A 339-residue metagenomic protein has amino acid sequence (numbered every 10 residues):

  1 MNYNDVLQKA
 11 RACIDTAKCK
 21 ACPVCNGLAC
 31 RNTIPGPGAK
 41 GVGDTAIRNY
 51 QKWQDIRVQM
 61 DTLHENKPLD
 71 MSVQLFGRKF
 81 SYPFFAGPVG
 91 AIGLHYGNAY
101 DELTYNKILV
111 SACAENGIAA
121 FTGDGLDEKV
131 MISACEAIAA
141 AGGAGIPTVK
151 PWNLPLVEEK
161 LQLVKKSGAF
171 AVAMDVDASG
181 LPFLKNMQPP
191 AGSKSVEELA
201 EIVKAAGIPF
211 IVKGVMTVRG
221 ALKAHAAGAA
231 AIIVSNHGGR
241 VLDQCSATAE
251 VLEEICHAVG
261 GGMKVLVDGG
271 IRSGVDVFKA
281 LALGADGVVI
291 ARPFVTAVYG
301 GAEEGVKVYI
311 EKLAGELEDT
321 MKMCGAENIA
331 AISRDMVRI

Functional and structural regions predicted by a protein language model:
N2-S81, I332: An N-cap/entry alpha-helix motif that binds or orients negatively charged groups
T45-M131: N-terminal functional module of multi-domain proteins
Y96, F121-G123, G145-W152, L184-P190: Flexible, glycine/proline-enriched loop segments at strand-loop-helix junctions that form or flank small-ligand binding
V110-S111, A139-A140, W152-V267, G274-V298 (+1 more regions): Alpha/beta enzyme core
A119, V130-L156: Long, hydrophobic, well-ordered secondary-structure blocks that form the structural core and pocket-lining surfaces
G287, V295-V298, A302-L313: C-terminal structured "cap/appendage" subdomains that terminate the fold
K312-A330: N-terminal pre-core extensions flanking Radical SAM catalytic domains
A331-I339: A short, charged, Gly/Pro-tolerant segment at domain boundaries
